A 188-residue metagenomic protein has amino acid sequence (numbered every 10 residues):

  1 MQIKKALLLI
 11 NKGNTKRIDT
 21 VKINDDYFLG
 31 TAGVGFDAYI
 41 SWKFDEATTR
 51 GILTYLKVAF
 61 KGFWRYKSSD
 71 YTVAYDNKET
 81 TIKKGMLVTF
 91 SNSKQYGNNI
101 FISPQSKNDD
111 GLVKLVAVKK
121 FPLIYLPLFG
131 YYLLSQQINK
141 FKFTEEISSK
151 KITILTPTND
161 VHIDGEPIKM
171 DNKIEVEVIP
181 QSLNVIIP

Functional and structural regions predicted by a protein language model:
M1-M86: Catalytic core of DAGKc-family lipid kinases
I23, S41-K43, F90, V116-V118 (+1 more regions): Short beta-strand-to-turn element immediately C-terminal to the catalytic PLP-Schiff-base lysine in fold type I
G33, D37, T89-S103: Glycine-rich phosphate/pyrophosphate-binding beta-alpha loops
D37-I40, T81-K83, Y96-N99, L123-L126: Short acidic/glycine-rich loop or secondary-structure boundary segments that cap or lie
E46-K57, P104-Y125: Gly/Ser/Thr-rich active-site loops/lids in small-molecule metabolic enzymes that frequently grip phosphoryl groups
K67-S69, K84-M86, D109-K114, S148-K150: A generic structural signal for short beta-strands and their flanking turns/coil linkers
Y75-N77, I82, K107, A117-P188: ATP/nucleoside-binding phosphotransfer catalytic cores, i.e., glycine-rich phosphate-binding loops
